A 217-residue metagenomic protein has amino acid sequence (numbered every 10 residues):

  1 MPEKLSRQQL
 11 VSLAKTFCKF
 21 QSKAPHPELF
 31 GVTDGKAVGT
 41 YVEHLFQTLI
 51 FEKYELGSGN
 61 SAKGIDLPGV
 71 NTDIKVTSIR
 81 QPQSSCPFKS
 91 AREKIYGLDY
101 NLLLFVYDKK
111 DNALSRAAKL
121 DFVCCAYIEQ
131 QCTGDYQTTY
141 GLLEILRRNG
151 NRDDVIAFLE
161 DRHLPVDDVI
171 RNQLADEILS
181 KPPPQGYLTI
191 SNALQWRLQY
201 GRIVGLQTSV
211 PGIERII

Functional and structural regions predicted by a protein language model:
M1-P68, V76-I217: Nucleic-acid endonuclease domains
T72: Conserved active-site neighborhood of enzyme catalytic/cofactor-binding cores
